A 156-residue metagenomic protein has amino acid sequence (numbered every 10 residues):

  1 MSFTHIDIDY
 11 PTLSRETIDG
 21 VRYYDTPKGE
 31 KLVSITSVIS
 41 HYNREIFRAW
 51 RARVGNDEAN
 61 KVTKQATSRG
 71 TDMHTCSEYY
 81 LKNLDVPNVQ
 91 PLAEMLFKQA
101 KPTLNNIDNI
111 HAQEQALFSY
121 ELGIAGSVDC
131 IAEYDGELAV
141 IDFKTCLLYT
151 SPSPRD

Functional and structural regions predicted by a protein language model:
M1-A125: Metal-dependent nuclease catalytic cores that hydrolyze phosphodiester bonds in DNA/RNA, characterized by
H74, G126-L147: Conserved catalytic cores of phosphodiester-cleaving nucleases, focusing on short active-site segments
E121, L147-Y149: Residues that cap or initiate secondary-structure elements
Y149-D156: Conserved small/polar residues in nucleotide/adenosyl-binding loops
